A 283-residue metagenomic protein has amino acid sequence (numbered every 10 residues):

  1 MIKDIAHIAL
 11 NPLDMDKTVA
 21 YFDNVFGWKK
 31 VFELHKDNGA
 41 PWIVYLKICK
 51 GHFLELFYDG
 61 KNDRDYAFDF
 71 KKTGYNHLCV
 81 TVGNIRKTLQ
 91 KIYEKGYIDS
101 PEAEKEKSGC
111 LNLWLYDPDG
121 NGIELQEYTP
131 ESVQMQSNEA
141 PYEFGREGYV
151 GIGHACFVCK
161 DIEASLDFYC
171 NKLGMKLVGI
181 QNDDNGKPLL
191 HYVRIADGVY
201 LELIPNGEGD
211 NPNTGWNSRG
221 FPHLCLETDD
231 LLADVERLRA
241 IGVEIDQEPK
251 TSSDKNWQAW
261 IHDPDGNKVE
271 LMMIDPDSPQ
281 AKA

Functional and structural regions predicted by a protein language model:
M1-V19, Y75-V80, T129-L166, K176-Q181 (+3 more regions): N-terminal beta-strand motif that seeds the catalytic metal site of vicinal oxygen chelate
I2, A9-L54, F157-Y200: Core segments of cupin and vicinal oxygen chelate
D4-L13, V44-I48, H52, Y66-K91 (+6 more regions): Vicinal oxygen chelate
E33-H35, F57-Y58, Y66-F70, E104 (+6 more regions): Short, tandemly repeated low-complexity microdomains enriched for cysteine and small residues
G51-E55, G120-I123, G198-L201, G266-K268: Short, charged/polar, Gly/Pro-enriched secondary-structure boundary elements
R86-G148, I180, Y192, V235-A283: Vicinal oxygen chelate
A164-L166, C170-T251, Q280-A281: Structured core of small recognition/catalytic domains
